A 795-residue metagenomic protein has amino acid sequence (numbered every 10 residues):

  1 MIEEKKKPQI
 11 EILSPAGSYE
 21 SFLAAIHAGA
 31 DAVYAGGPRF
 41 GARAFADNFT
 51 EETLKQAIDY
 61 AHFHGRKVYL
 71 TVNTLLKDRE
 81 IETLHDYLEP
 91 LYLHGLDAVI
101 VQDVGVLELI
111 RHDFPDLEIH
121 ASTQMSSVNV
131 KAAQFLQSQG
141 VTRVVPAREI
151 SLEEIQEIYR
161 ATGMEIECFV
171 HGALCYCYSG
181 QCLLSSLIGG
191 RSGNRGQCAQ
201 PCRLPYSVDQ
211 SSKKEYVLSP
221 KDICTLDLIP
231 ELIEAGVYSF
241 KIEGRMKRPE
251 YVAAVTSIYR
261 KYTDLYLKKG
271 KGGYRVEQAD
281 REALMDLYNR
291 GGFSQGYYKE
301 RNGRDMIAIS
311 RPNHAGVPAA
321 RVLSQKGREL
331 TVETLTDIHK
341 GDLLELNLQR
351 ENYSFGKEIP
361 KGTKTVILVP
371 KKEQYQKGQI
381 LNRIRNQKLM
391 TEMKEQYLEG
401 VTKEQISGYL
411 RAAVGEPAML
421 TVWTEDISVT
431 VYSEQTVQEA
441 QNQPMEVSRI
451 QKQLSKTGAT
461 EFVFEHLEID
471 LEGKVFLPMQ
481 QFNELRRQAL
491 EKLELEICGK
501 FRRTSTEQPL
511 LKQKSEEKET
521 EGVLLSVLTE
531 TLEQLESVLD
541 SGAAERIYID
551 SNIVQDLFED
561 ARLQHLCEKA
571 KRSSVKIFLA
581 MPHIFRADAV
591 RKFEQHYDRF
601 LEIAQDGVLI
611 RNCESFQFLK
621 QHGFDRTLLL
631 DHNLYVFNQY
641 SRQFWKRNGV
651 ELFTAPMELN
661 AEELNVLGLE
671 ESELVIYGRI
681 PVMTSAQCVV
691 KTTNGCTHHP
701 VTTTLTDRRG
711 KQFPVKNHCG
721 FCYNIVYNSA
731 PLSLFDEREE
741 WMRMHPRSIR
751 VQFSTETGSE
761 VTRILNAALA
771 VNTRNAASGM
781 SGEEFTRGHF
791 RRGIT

Functional and structural regions predicted by a protein language model:
I2-S127, V145-S239, M246-T795: Active-site pocket-lining/capping segments in soluble small-molecule metabolic enzymes
T142: Long, basic N-terminal domains or extensions that often function in RNA/ssDNA interaction or organelle/cellular
